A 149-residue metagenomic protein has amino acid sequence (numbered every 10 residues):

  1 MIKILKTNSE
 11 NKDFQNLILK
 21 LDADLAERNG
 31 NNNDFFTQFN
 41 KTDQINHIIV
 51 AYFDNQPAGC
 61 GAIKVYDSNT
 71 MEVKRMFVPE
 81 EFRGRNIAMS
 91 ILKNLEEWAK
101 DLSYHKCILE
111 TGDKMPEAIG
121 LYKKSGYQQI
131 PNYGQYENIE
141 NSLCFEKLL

Functional and structural regions predicted by a protein language model:
I2-K74, P79-E81, L92-K93, N132-Q135 (+1 more regions): Acetyl-CoA-dependent GNAT
T7-E10, H105-I108, G112-S125, P131-L149: C-terminal "cap" of GNAT-fold acetyltransferases
D13, N86, E117: Residues that form or flank phosphate/diphosphate-binding pockets in enzymes that use nucleotide phosphates
L17, L21-D24, W98, L121 (+1 more regions): Alpha-helical interaction/dimerization surfaces of two-component signaling modules
N55, G59, N86-A88, G126: Conserved phosphate-binding and hydrolysis motifs of nucleotide-dependent enzymes
V78, G84-E97, K124: Conserved acetyl-CoA-binding loop-helix of GNAT-fold acetyltransferases
L92, A99-E110: Conserved GNAT acetyl-CoA-binding A-motif
